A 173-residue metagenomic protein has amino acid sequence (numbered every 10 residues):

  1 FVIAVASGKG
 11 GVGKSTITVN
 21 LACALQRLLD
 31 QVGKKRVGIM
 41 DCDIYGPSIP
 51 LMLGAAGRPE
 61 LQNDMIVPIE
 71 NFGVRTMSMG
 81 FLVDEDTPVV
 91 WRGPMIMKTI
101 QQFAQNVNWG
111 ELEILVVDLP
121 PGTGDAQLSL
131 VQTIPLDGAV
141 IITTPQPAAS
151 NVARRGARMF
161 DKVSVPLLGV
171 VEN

Functional and structural regions predicted by a protein language model:
F1-D41: Walker A/P-loop phosphate-binding motif and the immediately C-terminal alpha-helix
V5-S7, D41, E70, S78-F81 (+3 more regions): Flexible glycine-/small-residue-rich
G10, D41, I49, M77 (+4 more regions): Residue-level signature of catalytic and energy-coupling elements of molecular machines, predominantly ATP/GTP-dependent
N20, A24, I44, M95-T99 (+1 more regions): Short amphipathic alpha-helical face segments that pack within enzyme cores and frequently flank/anchor catalytic
Q26, D30, P50-G57, Q101-N108 (+4 more regions): Signal for well-folded cores of large energy- and translation-related assemblies
D30-W91, M97-A104: Phosphate-binding loop that captures ATP/GTP phosphates
R36, G73-R75, G110-L115, G138: Loop/turn-to-beta-strand initiation segments
N106, E113-I114, P120-E172: Conserved catalytic-core segment of NTP-binding enzymes
